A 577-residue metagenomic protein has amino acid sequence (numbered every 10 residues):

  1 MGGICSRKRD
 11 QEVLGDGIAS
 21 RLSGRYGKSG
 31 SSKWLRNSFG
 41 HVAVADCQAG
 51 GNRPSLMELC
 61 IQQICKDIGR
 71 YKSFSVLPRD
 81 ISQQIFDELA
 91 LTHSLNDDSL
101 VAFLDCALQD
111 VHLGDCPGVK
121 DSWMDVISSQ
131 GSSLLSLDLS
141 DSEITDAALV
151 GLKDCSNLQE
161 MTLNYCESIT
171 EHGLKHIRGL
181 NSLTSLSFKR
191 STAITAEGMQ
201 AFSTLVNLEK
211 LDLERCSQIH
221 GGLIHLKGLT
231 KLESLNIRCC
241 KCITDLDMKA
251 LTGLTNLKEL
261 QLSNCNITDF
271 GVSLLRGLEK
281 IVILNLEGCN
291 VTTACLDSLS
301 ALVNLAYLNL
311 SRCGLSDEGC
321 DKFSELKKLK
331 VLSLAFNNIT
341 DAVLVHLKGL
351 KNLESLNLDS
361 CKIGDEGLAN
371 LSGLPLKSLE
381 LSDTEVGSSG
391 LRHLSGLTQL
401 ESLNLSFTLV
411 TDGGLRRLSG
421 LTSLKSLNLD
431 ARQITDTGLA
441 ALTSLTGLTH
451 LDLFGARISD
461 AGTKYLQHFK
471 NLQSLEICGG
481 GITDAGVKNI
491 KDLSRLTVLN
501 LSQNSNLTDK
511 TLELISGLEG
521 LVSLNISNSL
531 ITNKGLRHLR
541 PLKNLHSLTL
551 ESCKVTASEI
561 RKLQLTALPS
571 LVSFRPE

Functional and structural regions predicted by a protein language model:
M1, C5, S23, D80 (+4 more regions): C-terminal "tail" modules appended to repeat-scaffold proteins
G2-D125, Q130-S136: Cullin-RING E3 adaptor/co-adaptor recruitment helices
D46-P54, S75, D141, G151 (+3 more regions): Amphipathic alpha-helical protein-protein interaction segments
L91-D97, P117-S122, S142-L149, E167-H172 (+16 more regions): Short, solvent-exposed loop/turn at the beta-strand->alpha-helix junction within individual leucine-rich repeat
L91-L205, E209-R215, I219, I224-L226 (+2 more regions): Alpha-solenoid helical-repeat scaffolds
Q109-G114, L135-L139, M161-N164, L183-K189 (+16 more regions): Conserved hydrophobic beta-strand positions in leucine-rich repeat
Q130-G131, D154-S156, C166, I177-L183 (+20 more regions): Leucine-rich repeat
N533-E577: Leucine-rich solenoid repeat scaffolds
